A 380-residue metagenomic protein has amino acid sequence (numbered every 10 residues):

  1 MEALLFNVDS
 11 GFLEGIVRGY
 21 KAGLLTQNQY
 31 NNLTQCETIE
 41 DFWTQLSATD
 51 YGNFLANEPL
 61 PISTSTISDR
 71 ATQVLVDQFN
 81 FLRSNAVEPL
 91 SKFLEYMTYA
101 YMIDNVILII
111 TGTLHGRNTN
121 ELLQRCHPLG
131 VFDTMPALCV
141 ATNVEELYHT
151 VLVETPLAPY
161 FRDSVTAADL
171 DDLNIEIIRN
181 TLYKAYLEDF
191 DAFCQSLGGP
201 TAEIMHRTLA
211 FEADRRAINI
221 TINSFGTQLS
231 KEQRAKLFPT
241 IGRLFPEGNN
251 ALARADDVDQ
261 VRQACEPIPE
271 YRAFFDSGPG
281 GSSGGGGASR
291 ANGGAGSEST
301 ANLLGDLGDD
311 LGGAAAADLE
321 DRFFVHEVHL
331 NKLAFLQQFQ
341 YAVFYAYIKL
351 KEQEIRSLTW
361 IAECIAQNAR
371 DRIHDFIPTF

Functional and structural regions predicted by a protein language model:
M1-F380: N-terminal domain-start signal
